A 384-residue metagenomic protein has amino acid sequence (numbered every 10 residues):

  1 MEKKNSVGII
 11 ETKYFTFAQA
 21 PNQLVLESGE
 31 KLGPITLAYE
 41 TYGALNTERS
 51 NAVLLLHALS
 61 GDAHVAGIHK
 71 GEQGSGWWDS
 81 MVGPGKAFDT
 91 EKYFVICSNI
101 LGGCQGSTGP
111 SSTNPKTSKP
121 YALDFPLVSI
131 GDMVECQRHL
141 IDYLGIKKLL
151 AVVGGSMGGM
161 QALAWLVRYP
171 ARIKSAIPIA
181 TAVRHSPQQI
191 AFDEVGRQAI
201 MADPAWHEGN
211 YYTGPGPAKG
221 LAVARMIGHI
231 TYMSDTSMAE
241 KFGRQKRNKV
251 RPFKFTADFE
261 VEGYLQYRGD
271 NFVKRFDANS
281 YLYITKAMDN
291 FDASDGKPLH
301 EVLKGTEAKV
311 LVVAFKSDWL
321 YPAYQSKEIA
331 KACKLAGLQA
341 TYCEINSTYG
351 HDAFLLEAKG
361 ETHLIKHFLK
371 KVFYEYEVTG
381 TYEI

Functional and structural regions predicted by a protein language model:
M1-L55, H69, Y382-I384: Catalytic-loop region of hydrolases
E40, A44-N114: N-terminal cap/lid subdomain of alpha/beta-hydrolase-fold enzymes
S118-P120, D124, G131-A151: Conserved acidic catalytic loop of the alpha/beta-hydrolase fold
K148-Q188: Conserved hydrolase catalytic core segment
R172, P178-N271: Alpha/beta-hydrolase-fold enzymes
G296-L299, P322-A332: Short alpha-helix in the alpha/beta-hydrolase fold that links the catalytic acid
T306, V312-A314: Short beta-strand/loop motif that positions the catalytic acidic residue of the alpha/beta-hydrolase fold
K334-I384: Catalytic active-site module of serine/aspartate enzymes centered on a nucleophile-bearing elbow/loop
